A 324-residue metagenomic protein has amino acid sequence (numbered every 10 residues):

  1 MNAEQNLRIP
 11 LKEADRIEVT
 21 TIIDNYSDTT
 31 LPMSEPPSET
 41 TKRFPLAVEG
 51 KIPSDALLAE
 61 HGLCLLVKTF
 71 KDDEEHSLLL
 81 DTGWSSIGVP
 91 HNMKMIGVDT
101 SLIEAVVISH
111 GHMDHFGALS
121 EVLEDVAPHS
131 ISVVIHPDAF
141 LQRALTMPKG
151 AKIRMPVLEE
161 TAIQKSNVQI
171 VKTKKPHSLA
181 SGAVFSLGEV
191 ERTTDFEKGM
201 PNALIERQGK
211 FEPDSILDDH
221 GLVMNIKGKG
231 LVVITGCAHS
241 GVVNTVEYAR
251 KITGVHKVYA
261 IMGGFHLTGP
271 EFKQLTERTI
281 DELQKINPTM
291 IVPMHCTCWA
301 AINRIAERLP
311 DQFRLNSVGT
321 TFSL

Functional and structural regions predicted by a protein language model:
M1-E75, S186-L217, L222, I226: Zn-dependent metallo-beta-lactamase
M33, A144-P148, K273, I305: Short acidic, glycine/serine/threonine-rich loops at helix termini
S54-H61, T69-A105, Y248-I252: Pre-active-site segment of Zn-dependent metallo-hydrolases
V67, D81, M93, H110 (+3 more regions): Divalent metal-coordination and catalytic microenvironments
K68, A162-I170, K227, I286: A structural motif corresponding to the C-terminal end of an alpha-helix and its immediate exit/capping segment
I87-I135, T253-A260: Active-site metal-binding motif and surrounding structural segment of the metallo-beta-lactamase
H112-F116, S132, E212-V318: Cap/insert and terminal regions of metallo-dependent hydrolase folds
D138-H220, R314-L324: Metallo-beta-lactamase
